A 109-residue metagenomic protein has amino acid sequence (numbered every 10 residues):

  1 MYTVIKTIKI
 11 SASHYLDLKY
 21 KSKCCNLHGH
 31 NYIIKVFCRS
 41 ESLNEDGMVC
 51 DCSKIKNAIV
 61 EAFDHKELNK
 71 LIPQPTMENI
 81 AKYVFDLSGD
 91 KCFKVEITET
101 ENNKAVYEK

Functional and structural regions predicted by a protein language model:
M1-K109: Charge-rich, low-complexity N-terminal segments
